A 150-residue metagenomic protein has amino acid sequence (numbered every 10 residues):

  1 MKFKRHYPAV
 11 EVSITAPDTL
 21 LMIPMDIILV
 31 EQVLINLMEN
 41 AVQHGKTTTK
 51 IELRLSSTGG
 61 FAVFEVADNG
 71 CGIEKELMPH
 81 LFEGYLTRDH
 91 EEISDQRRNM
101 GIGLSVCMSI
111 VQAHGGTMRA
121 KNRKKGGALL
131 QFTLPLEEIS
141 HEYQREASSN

Functional and structural regions predicted by a protein language model:
E11-L21: Conserved catalytic submotifs in the C-terminal HATPase_c
A41-V42: Short helix-loop "hinge" at the ATP-lid/N-box region of the Bergerat-fold HATPase_c
T48-G60: Short beta-strand/loop element within the Bergerat-fold HATPase_c
D68: Acidic ATP/Mg2+-coordinating residue in the GHKL
I73-Y85, E146-A147: Short conserved segment of the HATPase_c
G103, C107: Short alpha-helical Gxxx[C/S/T] motif in the catalytic ATP-binding
